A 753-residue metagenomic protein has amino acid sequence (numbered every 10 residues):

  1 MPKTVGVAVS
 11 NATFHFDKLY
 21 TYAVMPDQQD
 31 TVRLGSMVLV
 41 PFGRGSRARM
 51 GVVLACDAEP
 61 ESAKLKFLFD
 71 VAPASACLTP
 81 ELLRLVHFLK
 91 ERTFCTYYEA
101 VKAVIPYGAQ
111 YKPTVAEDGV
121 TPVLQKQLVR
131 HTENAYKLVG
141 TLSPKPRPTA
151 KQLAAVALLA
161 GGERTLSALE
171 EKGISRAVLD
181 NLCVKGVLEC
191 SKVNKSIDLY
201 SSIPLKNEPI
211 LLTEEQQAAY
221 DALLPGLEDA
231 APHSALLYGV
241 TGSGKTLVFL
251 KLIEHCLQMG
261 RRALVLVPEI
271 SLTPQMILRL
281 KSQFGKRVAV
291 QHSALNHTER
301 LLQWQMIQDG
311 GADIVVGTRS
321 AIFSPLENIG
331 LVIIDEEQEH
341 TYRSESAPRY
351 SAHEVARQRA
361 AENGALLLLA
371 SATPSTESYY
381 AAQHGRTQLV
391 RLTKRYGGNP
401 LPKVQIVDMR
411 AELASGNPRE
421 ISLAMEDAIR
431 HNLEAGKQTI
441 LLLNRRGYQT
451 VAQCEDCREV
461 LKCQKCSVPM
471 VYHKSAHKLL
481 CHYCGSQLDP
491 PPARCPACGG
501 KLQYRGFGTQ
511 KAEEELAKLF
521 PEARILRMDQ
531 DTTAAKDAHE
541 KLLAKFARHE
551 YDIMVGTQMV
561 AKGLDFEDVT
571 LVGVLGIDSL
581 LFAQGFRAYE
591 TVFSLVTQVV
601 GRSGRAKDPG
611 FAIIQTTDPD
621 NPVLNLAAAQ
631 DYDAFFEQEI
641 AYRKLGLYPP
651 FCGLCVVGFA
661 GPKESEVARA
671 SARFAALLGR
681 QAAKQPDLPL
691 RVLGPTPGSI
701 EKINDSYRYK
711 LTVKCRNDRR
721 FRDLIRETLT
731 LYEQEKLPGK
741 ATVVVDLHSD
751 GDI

Functional and structural regions predicted by a protein language model:
M1-S371, Q383-N399, Q681, R719-R726 (+1 more regions): Accessory, non-ATPase domains that flank or precede helicase/AAA+ motor cores in DNA-metabolism machines
P2-T4, D17, S46, G436 (+4 more regions): A general secondary-structure signal for short beta-strands and their flanking turns/coil in non-transmembrane regions
T13, F520-A523, L678-R691, E735-K740: Short secondary-structure junctions
P60-S75, T696-G698, K702-K714: Solvent-exposed, membrane-proximal periplasmic/extracellular interface segments of envelope transport and secretion
K206-T213, Q217, D221, A230-A668 (+4 more regions): Inter-lobe coupling/hinge segments of SF2-like helicase ATPases
S671: Flexible catalytic loop/linker elements that gate and position reactive groups at enzyme active sites
A676, R680-Y707, V743-I753: A carboxyl-terminal module marker
